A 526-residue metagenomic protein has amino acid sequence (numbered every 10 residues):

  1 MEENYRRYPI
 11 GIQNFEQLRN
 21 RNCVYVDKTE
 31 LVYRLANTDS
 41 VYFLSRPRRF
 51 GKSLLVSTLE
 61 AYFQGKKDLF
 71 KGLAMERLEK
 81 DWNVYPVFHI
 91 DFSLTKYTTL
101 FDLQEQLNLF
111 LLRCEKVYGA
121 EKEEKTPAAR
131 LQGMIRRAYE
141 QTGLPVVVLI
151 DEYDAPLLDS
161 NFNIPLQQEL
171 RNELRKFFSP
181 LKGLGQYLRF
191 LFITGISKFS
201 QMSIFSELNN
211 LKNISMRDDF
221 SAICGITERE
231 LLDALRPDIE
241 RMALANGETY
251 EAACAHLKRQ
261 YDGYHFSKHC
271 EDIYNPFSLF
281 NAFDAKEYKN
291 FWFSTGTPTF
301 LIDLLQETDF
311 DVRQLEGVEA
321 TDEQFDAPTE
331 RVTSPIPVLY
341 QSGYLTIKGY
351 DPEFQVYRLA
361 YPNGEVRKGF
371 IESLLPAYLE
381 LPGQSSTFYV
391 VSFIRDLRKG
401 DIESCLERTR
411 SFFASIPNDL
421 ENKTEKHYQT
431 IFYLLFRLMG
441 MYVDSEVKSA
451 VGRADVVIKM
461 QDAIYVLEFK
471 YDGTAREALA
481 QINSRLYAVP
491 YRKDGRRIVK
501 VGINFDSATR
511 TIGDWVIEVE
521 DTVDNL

Functional and structural regions predicted by a protein language model:
M1-T424, M439: Phosphate-binding site recognition
V147, A463-Y465, V499: Structural motif
Q167-N172, Y471-A488: Mg2+/Mn2+-dependent nuclease catalytic core
F432, A454-Y471, R485: Conserved catalytic cores of phosphodiester-cleaving nucleases, focusing on short active-site segments
Y433-S449: A short acidic/basic microdomain associated with nuclease active sites
D444-A450, V456-M460, Y491: C-terminal amphipathic alpha-helical interaction region
P490, D494-L526: Domain-level recognition of nuclease-like catalytic cores that cleave nucleotide substrates
